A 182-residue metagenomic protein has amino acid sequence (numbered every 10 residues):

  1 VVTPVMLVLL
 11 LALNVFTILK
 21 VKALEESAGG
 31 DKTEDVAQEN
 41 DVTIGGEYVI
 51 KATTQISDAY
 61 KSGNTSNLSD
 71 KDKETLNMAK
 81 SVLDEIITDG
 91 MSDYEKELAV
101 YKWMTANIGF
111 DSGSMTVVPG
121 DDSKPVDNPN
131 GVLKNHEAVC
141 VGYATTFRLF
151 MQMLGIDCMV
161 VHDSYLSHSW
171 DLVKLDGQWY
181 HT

Functional and structural regions predicted by a protein language model:
V2-I18: Sec-dependent N-terminal signal peptides of Gram-positive bacterial secreted proteins and lipoproteins
V15-G29: Sec-dependent signal peptide cleavage junction
S27-G30, D70, N135-A138, H162: Alpha-helix capping and helix-loop boundary segments enriched in small/acidic/polar residues
E34-T75: N-terminal low-complexity, Pro/Thr/Ser-rich intrinsically disordered segments that act as propeptides or flexible
V49-Q55, D127-G131, K174-T182: Active-site rim recognition segments
T65, K71-V132: Secondary-structure boundary elements
V118-A138, G142-L149, M153: Conserved active-site-adjacent core of cysteine acyl-enzyme catalytic domains
V141-T182: Hydrophobic/aromatic-rich core segments of domains that either
